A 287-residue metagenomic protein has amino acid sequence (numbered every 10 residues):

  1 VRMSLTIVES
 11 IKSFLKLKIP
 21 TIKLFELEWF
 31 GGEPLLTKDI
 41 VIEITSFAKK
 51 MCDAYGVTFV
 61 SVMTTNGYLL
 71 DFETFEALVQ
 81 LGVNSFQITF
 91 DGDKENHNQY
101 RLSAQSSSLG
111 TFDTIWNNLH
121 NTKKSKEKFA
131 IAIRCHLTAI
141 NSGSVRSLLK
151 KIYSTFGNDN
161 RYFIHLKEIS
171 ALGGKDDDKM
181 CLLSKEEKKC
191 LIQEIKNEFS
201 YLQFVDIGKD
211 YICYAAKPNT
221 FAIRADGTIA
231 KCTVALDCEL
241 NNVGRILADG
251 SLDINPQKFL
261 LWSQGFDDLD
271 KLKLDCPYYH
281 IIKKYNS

Functional and structural regions predicted by a protein language model:
V1-S13, P34-N96, A104-T114, C135-S147: Canonical radical SAM enzyme core domain
E9, E95-P218, A222-D226: Radical SAM enzyme [4Fe-4S]-AdoMet core and its adjacent flexible, acidic and glycine-rich loops/tails across
S10-F30: Short Fe-S-cluster ligation motifs
I19-T21, Q80, T155-N158: Alpha-helix termination/capping residues and helix-transition junctions
L24-E28, T58-V62, S85-Q87, A130-R134 (+2 more regions): Structural preference for beta-strand elements that scaffold enzyme active sites
T89, K167, A235: Conserved residues at the C-terminal ends of beta-strands
T233-S287: Flexible mid-to-C-terminal extensions adjoining Fe-S/redox cofactors in radical SAM and related proteins
